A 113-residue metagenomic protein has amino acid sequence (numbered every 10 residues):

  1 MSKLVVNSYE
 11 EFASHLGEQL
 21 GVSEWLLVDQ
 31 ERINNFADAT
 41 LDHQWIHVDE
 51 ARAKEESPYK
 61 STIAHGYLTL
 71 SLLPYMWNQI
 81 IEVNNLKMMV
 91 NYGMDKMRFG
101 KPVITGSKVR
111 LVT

Functional and structural regions predicted by a protein language model:
S2-A64: Catalytic strand-loop segment that frames the active site of acyl-thioester-processing enzymes
N34-A37, L70-P74: Predominant activation on well-ordered alpha-helical scaffold segments within soluble catalytic domains
S57-S61, S71-V112: Hydrophobic beta-strand-centered segment that forms part of the acyl-chain substrate-binding groove
